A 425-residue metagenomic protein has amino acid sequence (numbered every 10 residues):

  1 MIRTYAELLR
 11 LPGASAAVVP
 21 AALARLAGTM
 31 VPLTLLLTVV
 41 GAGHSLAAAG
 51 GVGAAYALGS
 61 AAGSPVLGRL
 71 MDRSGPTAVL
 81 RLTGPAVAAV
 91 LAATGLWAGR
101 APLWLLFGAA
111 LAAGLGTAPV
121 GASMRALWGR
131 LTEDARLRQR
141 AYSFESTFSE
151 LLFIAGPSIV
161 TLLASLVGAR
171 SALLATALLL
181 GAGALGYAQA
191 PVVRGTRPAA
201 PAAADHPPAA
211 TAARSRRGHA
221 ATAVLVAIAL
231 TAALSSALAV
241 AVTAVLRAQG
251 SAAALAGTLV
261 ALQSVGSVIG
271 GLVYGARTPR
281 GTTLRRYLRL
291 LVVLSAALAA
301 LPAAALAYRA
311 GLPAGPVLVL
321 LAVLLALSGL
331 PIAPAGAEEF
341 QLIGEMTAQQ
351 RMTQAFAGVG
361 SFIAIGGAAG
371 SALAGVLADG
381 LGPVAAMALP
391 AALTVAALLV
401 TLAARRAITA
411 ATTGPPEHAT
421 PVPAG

Functional and structural regions predicted by a protein language model:
I2-A61, S215-A261: Helix-loop boundary and gating motifs at the non-cytosolic
A22, L103-V120, A229, V319-P334: Hydrophobic core of transmembrane alpha-helices in multi-pass small-molecule transporters, especially MFS/SLC-type
A62-P76, A164, I269-L284, A378: Helix-to-loop junctions at the C-terminal end of transmembrane segments in multipass secondary transporters
P85-R100, V293-A314: C-terminal ends and interior cores of transmembrane alpha-helices in multi-pass membrane transporters/permeases
A109-L151: Cytoplasmic helix-loop-helix junction between adjacent transmembrane helices in 12-TM secondary transporters
A118-T132, V242, P334-T347: Intracellular juxtamembrane helix-capping segments at the cytosolic ends of symmetry-related transmembrane helices
S165-L178, V376-T394: A membrane-interface helix-boundary motif in multi-pass transporters
M346-L381: A late C-terminal transmembrane helix in Major Facilitator Superfamily
